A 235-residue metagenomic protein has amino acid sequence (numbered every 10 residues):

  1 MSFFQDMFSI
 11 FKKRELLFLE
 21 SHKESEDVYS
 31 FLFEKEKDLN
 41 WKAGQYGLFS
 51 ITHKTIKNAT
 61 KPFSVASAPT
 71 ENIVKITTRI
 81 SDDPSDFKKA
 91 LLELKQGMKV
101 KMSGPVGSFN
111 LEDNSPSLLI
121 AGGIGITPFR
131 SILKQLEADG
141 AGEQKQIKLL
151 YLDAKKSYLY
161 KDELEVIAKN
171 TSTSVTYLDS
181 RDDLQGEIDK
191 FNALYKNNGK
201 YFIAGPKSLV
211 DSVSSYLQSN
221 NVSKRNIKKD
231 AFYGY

Functional and structural regions predicted by a protein language model:
F3-Q96, D153-K155: Ferredoxin-reductase
F4, S9-I10, D83-Y235: FNR/FR-type flavoprotein reductase catalytic core
